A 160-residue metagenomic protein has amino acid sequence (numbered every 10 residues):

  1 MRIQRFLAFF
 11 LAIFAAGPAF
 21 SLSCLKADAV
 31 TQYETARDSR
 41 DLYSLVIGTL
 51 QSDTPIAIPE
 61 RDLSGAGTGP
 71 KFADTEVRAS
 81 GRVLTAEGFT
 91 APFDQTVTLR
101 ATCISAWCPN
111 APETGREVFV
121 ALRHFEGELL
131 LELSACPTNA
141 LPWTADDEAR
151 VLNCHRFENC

Functional and structural regions predicted by a protein language model:
M1-L7: Bacterial N-terminal signal peptides that target proteins for export
A8-G17: Bacterial N-terminal signal peptides
F20-C160: Transition segments tied to proteolytic processing and entry into folded domains
